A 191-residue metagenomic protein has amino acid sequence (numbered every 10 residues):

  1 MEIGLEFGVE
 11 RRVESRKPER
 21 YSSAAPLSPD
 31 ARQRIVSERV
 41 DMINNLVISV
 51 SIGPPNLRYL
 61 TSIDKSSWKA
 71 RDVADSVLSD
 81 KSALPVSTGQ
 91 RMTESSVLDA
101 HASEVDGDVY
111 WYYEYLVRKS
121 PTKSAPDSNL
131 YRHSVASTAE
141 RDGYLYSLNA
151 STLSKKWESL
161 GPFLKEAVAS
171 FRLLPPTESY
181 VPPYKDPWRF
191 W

Functional and structural regions predicted by a protein language model:
E2-Y146, T152, T177-W191: Conserved polar/disulfide-associated segments of primarily extracytoplasmic proteins
A125, N149-E166: A short acidic/glycine-rich loop-to-helix N-cap element
A167-L173: Extracellular, beta-strand-rich glycan-interacting domains
